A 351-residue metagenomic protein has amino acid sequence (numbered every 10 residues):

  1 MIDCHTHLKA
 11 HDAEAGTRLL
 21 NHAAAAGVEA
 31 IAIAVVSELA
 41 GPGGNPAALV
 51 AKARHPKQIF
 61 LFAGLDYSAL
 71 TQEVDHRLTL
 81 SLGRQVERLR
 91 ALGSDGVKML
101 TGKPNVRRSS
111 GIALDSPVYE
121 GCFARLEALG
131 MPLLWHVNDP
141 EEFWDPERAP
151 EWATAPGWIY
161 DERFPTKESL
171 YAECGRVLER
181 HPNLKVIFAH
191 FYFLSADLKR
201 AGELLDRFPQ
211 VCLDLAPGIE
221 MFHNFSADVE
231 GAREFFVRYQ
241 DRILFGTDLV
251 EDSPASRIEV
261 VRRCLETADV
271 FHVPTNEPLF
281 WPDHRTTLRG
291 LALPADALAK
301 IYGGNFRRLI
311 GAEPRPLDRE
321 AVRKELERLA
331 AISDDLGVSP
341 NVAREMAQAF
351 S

Functional and structural regions predicted by a protein language model:
M1-R54: An N-terminally biased module of ancient metal coordination in phosphate/nucleic-acid-related enzymes
I2-T6, A30-I33, I59-G64, V97-M99 (+4 more regions): Hydrophobic faces of well-ordered beta-strands that scaffold small-molecule active sites in alpha/beta enzyme cores
L8-G16, V35-G44, S68-L80, N105-L114 (+3 more regions): Acidic-and-aromatic substrate-binding clefts and catalytic sites of carbohydrate-active enzymes
D12-A13, L20, S169-R176, K185-S351: H/E-rich (His + Asp/Glu) clusters that bind or coordinate divalent metals
H22-A23, L89, L126, V177: Generic structural signal for hydrophobic
G44-R163, C212, P217: Active-site gating/metal-coordination segments in enzymes
H55, A128-L129, H181-P182, R207-F208 (+1 more regions): Helix C-cap/helix->beta junction micro-motif
